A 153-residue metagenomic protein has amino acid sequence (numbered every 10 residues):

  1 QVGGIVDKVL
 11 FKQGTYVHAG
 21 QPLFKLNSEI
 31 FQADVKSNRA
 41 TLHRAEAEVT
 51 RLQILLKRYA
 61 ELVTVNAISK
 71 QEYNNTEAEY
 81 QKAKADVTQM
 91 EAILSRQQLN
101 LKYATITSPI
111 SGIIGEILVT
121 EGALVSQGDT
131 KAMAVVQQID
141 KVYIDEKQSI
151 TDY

Functional and structural regions predicted by a protein language model:
V2-Q127, K141-D145, T151-Y153: Amphipathic alpha-helical coiled-coil/rod segments that serve as protein-protein coupling scaffolds
L23, A132-M133: Local beta-strand/beta-hairpin segments that build beta-sheet-rich folds
